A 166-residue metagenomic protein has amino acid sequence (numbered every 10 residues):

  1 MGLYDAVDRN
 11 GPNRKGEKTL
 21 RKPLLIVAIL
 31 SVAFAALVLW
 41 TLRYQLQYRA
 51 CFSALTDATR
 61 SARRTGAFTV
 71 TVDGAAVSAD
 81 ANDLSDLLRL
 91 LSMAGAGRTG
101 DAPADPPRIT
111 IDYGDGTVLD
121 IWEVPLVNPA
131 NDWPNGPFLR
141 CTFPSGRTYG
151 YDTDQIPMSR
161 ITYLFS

Functional and structural regions predicted by a protein language model:
G2-S166: Function-determining sites in protein domains
